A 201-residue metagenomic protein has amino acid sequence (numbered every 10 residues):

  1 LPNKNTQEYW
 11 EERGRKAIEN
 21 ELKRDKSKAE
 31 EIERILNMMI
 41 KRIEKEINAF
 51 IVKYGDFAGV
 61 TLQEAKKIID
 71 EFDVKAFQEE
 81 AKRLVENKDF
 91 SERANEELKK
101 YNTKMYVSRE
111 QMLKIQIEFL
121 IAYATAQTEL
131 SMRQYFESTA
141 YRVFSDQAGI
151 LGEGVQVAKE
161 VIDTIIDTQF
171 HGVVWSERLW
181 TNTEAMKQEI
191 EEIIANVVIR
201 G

Functional and structural regions predicted by a protein language model:
L1-I199: N-terminal leader/targeting and assembly helices and adjacent pre-domain segments
